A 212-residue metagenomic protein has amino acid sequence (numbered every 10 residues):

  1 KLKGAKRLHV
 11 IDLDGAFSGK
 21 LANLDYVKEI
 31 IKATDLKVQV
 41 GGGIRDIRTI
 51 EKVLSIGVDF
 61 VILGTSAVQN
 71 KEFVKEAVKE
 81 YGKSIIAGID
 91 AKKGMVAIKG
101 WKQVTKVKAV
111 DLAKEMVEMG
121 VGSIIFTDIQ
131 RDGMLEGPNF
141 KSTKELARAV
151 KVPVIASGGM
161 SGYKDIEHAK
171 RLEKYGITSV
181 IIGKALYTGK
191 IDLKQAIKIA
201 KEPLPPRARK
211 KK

Functional and structural regions predicted by a protein language model:
R7-D25, T65, N70, I125-E136: Glycine-rich, proline-tolerant flexible connector loops at the mouths of alpha/beta enzymes
L8-V10, V38-G42, V61-L63, I85-I89 (+3 more regions): Hydrophobic faces of well-ordered beta-strands that scaffold small-molecule active sites in alpha/beta enzyme cores
L13-D14, G43-I47, S66, D90-G94 (+4 more regions): Active-site beta-loop-alpha junctions enriched in small/polar residues
G15-K20, M95, V104, R131-E136 (+2 more regions): Short, small-residue-enriched loops and turns at beta-alpha junctions that line or gate enzyme active sites
L21-K28, K102-D111, E136-E145: Charged helix-capping and loop-helix junction motifs
D25-Y26, A33-T34, V38-F60, K141-T178 (+1 more regions): Catalytic cores of alpha/beta
E51-L54, V58-D132: Conserved anion-binding
F73-E80, I85, I166, K170-I182 (+2 more regions): C-terminal helical cap(s) of enzyme catalytic domains, especially alpha/beta-barrels
